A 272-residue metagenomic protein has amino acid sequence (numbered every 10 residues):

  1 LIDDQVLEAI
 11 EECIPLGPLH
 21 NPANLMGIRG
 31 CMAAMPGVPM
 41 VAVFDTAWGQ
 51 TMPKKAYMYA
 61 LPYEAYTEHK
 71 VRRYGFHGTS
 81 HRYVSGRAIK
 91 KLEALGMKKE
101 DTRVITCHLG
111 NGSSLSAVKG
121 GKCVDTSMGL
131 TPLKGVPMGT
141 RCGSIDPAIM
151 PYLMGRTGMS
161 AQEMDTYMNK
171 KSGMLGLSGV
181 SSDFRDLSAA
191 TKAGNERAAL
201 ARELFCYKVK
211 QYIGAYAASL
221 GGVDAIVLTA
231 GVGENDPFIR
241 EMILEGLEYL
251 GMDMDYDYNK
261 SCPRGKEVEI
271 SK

Functional and structural regions predicted by a protein language model:
L1, V38-V41, G221-G231: Short glycine-rich phosphate-binding loop at a beta-alpha junction
L1-I89: Glycine-rich phosphate-binding loop and adjoining helix at the ATP-binding site of ATP-dependent phosphoryl-transfer
T51-R156: Glycine-rich phosphate-binding loop of actin/hexokinase-like ATP-binding domains
A88-K98, I213-D224: Phosphate/pyrophosphate-binding loops at sites that engage ATP/ADP/AMP, CoA/4′-phosphopantetheine, polyphosphate
M154-V180: Oxyanion-binding "anion nests"
T166, G173-L177, F184-S219: Adenine-nucleotide phosphate-binding core of ATP-dependent small-molecule kinases
A199, E203-V223, G233-K272: Internal helix-turn-beta structural module
